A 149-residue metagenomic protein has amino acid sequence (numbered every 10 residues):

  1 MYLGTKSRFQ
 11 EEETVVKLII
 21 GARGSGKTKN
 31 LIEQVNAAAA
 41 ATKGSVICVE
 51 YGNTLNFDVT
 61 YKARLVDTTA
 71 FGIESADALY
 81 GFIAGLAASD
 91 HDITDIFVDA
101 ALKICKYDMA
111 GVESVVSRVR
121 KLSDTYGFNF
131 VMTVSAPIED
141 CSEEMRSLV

Functional and structural regions predicted by a protein language model:
M1-T14: Short, Lys/Arg-enriched N-terminal segments with co-localized hydrophobic residues within the first ~10-30 amino acids
E12-A87, C141-E144: Conserved P-loop
A70, A87, D92-V149: Replace "adjacent to P-loop NTPase cores in ATP/GTP-dependent enzymes" with "adjacent to NTP-binding cores
